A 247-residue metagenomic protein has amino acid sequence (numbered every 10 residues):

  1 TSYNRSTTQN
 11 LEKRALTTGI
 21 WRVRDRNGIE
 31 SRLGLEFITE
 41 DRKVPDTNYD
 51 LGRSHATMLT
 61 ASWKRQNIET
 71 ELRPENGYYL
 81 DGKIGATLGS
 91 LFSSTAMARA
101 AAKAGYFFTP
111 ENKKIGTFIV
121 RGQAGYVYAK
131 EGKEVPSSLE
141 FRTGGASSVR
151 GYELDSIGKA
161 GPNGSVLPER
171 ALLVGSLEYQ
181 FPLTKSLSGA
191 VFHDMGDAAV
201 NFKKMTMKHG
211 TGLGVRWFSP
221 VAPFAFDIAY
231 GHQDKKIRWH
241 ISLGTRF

Functional and structural regions predicted by a protein language model:
T1-D81, R150-G151, D155-P162, V166 (+2 more regions): Gram-negative/organellar outer-membrane beta-barrel architecture
E12-R14, A96, A100, M207: Short, glycine/acidic-rich beta->alpha junctions
D41-L183, F192-M195, A199: C-terminal outer-membrane beta-barrel translocator/porin domains of Gram-negative envelope proteins and their
G122-Y128, G145, T206, F218-F247: Predominantly the C-terminal beta-signal and adjacent terminal strand-loop region of outer-membrane beta-barrel
F181, D197-A199, V215-P223: Short leucine-rich amphipathic alpha-helical surface patches
L187-G189: Structured catalytic core of nucleotide-sugar glycosyltransferases
K204-R216: A short alpha/beta connector and helix-capping loop motif
